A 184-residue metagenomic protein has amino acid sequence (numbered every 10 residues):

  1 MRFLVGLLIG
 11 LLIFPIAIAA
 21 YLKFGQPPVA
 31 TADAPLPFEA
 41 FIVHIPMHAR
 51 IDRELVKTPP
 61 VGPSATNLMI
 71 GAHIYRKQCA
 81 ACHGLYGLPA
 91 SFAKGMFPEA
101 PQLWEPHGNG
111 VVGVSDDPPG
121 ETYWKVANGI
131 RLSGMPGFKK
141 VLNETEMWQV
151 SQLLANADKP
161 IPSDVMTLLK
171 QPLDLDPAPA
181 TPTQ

Functional and structural regions predicted by a protein language model:
R2-M69, G113-P119, F138-L153, Q171-Q184: Periplasmic c-type cytochrome electron-transfer domains
I42, P46, L103, K125-I130 (+1 more regions): Conserved short hydrophobic patches within well-ordered secondary structure
V56, P98, I130-S133: Residue-level signal for pocket-adjacent positions within structured domains
V61, L103, M135: Short clusters of hydrophobic/aromatic residues that line enzyme substrate/ligand-binding pockets
L68, A72, G84-W124, F138: Gly/Gly-Pro-rich "capping" loops immediately C-terminal to redox-active cysteine motifs in periplasmic/lumenal
G71, Y75-Y86, M135, V150-L154: The canonical Cys-X-X-Cys-His
E99, H107-G110, V150-L154, S163 (+1 more regions): Short alpha-helix boundary/capping motifs
T122, N128, S133-E144, W148-L168: Short, Lys/Arg-rich amphipathic alpha-helical interaction segments that bind nucleic acids or acidic protein surfaces
